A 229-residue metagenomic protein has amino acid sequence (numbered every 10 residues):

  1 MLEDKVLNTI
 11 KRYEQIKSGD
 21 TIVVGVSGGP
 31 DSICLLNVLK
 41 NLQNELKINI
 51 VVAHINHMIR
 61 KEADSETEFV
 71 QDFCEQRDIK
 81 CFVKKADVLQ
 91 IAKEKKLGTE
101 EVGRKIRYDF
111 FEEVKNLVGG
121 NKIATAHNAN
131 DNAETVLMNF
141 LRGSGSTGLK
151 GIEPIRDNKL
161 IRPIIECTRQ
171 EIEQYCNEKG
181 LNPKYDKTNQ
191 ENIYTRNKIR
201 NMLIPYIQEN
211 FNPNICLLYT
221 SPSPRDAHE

Functional and structural regions predicted by a protein language model:
M1-V26, P30-I204: Core alpha/beta nucleotide-donor-binding catalytic domains of modification enzymes
Q208-S221: An accessory alpha-helical subdomain
Y219-E229: Single conserved hydrophobic/aromatic residue that forms the stacking wall/gate of nucleotide- or nucleobase-binding
